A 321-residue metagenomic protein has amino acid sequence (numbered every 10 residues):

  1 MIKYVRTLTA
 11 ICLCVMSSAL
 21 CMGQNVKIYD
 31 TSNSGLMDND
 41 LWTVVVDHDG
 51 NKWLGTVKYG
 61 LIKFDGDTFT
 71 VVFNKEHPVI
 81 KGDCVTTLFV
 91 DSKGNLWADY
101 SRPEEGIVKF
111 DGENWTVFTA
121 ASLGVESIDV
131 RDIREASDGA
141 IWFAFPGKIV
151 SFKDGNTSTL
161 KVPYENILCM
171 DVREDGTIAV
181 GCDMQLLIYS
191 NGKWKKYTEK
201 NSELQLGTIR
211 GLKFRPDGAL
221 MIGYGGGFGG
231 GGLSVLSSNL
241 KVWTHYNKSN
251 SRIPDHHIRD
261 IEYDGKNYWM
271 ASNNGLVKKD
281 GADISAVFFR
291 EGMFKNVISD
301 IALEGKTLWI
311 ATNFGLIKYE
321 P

Functional and structural regions predicted by a protein language model:
I2-Y4, I11, L20-P321: Carboxylate-rich, polar loop motifs that coordinate divalent cations or form catalytic acidic clusters
M16: Short polybasic linear motifs
